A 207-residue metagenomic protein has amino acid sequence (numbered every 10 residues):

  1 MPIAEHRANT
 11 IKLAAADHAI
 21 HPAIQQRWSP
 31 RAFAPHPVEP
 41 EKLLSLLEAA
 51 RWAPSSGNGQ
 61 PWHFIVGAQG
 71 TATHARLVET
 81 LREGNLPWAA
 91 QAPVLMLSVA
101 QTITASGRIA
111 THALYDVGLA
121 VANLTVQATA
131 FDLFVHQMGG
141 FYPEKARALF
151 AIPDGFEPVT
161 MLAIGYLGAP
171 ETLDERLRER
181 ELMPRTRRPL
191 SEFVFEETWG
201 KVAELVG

Functional and structural regions predicted by a protein language model:
M1-G207: Acidic, surface-exposed loops and disordered segments
